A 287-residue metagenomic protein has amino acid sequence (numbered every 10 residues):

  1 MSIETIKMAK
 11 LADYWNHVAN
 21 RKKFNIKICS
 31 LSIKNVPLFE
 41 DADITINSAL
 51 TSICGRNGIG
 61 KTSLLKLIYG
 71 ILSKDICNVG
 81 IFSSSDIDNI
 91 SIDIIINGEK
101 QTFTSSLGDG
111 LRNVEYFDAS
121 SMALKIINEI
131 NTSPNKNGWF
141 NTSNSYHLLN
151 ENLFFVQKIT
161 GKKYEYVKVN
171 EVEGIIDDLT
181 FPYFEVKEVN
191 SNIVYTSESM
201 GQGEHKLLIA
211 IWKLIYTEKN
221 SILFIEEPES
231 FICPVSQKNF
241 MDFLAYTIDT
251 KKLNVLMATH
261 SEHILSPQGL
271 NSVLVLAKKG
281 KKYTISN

Functional and structural regions predicted by a protein language model:
S2-H17, K125-Q202: Extended helical coiled-coil dimerization/tether regions that scaffold and oligomerize large DNA-maintenance assemblies
W15-L65: Pre-Walker A-like glycine/lysine-rich segment at the N-terminus of P-loop NTPase domains
N47-I81, K206-K213: Phosphate-binding glycine-rich loops of NTP-binding sites
D75-K162: Nucleotide-state sensing region of NTPase/ATPase domains
M200-I225, P234, K238: GG-anchored amphipathic helix commonly corresponding to the ABC/SMC/Rad50 NBD signature/C-loop
N239-L244: Conserved hydrophobic alpha-helix in the ABC-type ATPase nucleotide-binding domain
A258-H260: H-loop/switch region of ABC-family ATPase nucleotide-binding domains
L265-N287: RecA-like P-loop NTPase motor core
